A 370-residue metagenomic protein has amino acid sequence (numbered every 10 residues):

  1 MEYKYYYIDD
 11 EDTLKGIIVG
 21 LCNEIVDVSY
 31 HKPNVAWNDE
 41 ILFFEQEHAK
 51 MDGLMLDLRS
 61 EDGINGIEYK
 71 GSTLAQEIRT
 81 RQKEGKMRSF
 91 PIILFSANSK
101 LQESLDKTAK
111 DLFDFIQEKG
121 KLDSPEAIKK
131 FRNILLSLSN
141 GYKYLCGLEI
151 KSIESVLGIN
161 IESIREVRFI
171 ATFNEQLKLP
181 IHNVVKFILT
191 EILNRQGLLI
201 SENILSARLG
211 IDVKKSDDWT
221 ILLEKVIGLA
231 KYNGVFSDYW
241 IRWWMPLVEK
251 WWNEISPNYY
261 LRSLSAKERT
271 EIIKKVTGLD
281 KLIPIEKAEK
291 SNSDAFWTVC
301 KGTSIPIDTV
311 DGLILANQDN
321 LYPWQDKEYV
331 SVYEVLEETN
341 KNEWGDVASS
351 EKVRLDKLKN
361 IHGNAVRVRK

Functional and structural regions predicted by a protein language model:
M1-C22: Conserved acidic segment of CheY-like receiver
D10-K15, N34-W37, L58-I67, N98-Q102 (+3 more regions): Short acidic, S/G/P-rich loop/turn micro-motifs used as interaction or catalytic elements
I17-N23, S104-D111: Short, aromatic/basic amphipathic alpha-helical patches
D27-Q46: A short, well-structured beta->alpha microelement
W37-I41, M51-S89: Conserved phosphotransfer microenvironments
L54, A75-A109, I116-E118: A short, hydrophobic beta-strand element within the central beta-sheet of small alpha/beta folds
E126-L247: Charge-rich interaction segments
A207-K370: Flexible loop/N-cap segments at domain edges
